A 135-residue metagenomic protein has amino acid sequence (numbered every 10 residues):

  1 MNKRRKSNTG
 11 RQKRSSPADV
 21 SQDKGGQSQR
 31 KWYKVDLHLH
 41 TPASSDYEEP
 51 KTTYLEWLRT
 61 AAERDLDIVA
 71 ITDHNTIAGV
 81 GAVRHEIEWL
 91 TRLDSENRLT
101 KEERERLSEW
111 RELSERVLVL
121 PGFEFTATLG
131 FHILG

Functional and structural regions predicted by a protein language model:
N2-L129: An N-terminally biased module of ancient metal coordination in phosphate/nucleic-acid-related enzymes
H132-G135: Short, surface-exposed amphipathic charged segments that create phosphate/polyanion-binding patches used for binding
